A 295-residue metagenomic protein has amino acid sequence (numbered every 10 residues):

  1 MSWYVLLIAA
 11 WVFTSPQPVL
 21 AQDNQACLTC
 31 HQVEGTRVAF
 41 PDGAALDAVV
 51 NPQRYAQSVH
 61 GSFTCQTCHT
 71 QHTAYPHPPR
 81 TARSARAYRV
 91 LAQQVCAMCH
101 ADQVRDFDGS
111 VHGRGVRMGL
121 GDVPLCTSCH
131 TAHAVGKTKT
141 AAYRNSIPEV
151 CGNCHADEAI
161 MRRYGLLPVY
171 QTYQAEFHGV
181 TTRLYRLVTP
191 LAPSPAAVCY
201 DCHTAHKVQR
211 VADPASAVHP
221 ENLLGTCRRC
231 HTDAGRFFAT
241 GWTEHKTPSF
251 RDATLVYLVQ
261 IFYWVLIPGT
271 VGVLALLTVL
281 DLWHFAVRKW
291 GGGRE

Functional and structural regions predicted by a protein language model:
M1-I8: Sec-dependent signal peptide recognition, specifically the positively charged N-region followed immediately by
A10-P18: C-terminal segment of classical bacterial N-terminal signal peptides
Q17-E295: Short sequence/structural segments immediately N-terminal
